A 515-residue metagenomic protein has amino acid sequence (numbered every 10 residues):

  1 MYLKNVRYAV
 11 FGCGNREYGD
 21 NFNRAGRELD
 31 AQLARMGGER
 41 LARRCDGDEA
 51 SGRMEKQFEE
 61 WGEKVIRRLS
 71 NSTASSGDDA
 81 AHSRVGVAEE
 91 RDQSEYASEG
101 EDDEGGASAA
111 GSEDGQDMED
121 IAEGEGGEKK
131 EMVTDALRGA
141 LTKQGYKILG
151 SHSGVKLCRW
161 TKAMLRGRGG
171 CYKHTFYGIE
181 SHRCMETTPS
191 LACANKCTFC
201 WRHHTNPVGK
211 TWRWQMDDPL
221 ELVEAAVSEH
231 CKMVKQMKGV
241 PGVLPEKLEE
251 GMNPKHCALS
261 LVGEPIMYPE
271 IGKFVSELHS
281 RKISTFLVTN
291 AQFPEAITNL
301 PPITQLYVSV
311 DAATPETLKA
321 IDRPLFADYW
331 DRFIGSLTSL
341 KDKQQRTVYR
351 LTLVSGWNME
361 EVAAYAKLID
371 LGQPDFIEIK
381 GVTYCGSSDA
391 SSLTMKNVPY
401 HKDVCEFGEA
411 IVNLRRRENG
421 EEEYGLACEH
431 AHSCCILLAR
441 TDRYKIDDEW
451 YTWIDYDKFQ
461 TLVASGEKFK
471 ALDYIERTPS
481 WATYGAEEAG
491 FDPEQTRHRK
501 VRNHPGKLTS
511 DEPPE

Functional and structural regions predicted by a protein language model:
M1-S98: FMN-binding flavodoxin-like domain, especially the glycine-rich phosphate-binding loop
R16-D20, D30, L41-A42, E49-Q57 (+11 more regions): Eukaryotic short linear interaction motifs
D30, A34, I66, T198-W201 (+7 more regions): Amphipathic alpha-helical interaction motifs in eukaryotic regulatory proteins
D30-R43, R281-S284, K343-Q345, L371-F376 (+1 more regions): Structural alpha-beta junctions
D78-L191, N195-T198, H203-E229, E515: Flexible, acidic/Gly-rich N-terminal and inter-domain linker regions that tether and position cofactor-handling modules
H203-A258, P269: Conserved alpha-helical substructure of the radical SAM core
G239-A410: Conserved AdoMet/S-adenosylmethionine-binding subsite of the radical SAM
K402-E515: C-terminal accessory regions of radical SAM enzymes
